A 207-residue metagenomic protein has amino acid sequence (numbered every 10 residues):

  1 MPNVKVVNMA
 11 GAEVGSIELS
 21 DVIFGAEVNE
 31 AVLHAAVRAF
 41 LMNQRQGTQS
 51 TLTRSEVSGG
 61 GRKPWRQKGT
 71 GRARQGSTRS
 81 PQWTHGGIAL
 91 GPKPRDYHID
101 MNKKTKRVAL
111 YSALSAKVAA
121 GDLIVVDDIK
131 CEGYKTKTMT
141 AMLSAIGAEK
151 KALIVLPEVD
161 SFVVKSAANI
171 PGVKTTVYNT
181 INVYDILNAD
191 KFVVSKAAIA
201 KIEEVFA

Functional and structural regions predicted by a protein language model:
M1-Q46, G91-A207: Extended polybasic, low-complexity segments that bind anionic RNA or targeting/receptor surfaces
Q46-Q49, S55: Short, structured surface segments that line ligand/substrate-binding pockets
R54-G91: Glycine/serine-rich anion-binding loops at beta->alpha junctions that coordinate negatively charged ligand groups
